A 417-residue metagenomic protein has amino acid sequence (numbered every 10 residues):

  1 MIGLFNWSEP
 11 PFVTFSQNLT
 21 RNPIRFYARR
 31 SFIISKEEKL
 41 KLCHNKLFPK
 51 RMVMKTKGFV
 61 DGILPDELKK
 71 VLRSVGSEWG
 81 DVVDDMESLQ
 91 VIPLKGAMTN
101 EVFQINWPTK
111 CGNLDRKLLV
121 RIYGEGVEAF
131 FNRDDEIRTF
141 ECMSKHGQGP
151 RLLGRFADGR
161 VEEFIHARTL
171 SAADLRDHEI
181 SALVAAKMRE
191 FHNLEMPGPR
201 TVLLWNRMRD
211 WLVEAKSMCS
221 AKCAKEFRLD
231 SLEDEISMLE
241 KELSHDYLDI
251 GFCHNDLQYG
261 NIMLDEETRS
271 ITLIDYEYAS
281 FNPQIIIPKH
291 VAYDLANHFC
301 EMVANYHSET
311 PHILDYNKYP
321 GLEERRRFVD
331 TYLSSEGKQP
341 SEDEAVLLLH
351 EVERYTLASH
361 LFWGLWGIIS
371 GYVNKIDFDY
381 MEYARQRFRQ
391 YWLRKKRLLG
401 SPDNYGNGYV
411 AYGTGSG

Functional and structural regions predicted by a protein language model:
I2-G159, G251, M263-T272, G408-G417: Conserved NTP-binding catalytic cores of kinases and kinase-like/nucleotidyltransferase enzymes across multiple kinase
L64-D85, Q90, L94, M196-N255 (+4 more regions): An alpha-helical support segment within catalytic cores of ATP-dependent transferases
G76-W79, M188, H192-P199, C219 (+6 more regions): A general structural signal marking secondary-structure boundaries and capping sites
I92-S231, E242-D249: ATP-binding pocket architecture of kinase catalytic cores
I180-A182, F227-E235, D377-Y391: Extended, well-ordered alpha-helical scaffold segments
D275-A279, I286: Activation of the activation-loop gatekeeper triad in protein kinase-fold domains
A292-P340, L357-K375, Q390: Active-site activation/catalytic loop segments of kinase-like enzymes and analogous catalytic loops in related
S341-G417: Helical subdomain adjoining the active site within ATP-dependent kinase catalytic cores
